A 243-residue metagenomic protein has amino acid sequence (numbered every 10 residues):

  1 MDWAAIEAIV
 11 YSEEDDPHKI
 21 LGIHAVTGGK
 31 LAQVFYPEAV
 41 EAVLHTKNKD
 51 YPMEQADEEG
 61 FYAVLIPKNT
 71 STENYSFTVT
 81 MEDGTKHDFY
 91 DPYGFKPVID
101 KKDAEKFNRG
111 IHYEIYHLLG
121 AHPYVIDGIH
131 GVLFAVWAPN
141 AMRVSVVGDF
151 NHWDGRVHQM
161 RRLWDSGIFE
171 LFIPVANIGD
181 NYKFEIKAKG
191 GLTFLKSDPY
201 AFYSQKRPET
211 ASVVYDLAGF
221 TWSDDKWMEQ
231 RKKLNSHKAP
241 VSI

Functional and structural regions predicted by a protein language model:
M1-T27, N48-Y51, A56-A138, L163-I243: The feature marks proteins involved in alpha-glucan
H24, Q33-F35: Short secondary-structure boundary/capping segments within folded domains
K30-L31, V40-V43, K49-M53: Active-site-flanking structural segment that lines cofactor/substrate pockets
F35-E41, W137-V144: Short proline/glycine-enriched turn/loop motifs at strand-loop junctions of beta-rich domains
A42-L44, V144-V146, Y182: Short beta-strand elements bearing conserved aromatic residues within extracellular beta-rich modules
H45-K47, V147-D149, K187: Predominantly extracellular/luminal cell-surface or secreted proteins
H152-G155: Short beta-strand and strand-turn-strand segments in soluble, beta-rich domains
